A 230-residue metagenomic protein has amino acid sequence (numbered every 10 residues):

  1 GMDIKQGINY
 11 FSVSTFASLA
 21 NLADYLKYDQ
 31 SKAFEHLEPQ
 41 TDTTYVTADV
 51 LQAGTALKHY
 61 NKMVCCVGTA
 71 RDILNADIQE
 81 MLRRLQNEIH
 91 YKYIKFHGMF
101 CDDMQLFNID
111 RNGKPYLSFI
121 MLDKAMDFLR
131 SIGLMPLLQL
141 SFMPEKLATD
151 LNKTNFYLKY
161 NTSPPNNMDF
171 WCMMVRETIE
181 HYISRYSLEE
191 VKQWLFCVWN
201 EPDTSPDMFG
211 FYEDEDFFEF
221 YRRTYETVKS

Functional and structural regions predicted by a protein language model:
G1-K92, H97: Mature N-terminal, pre-catalytic/accessory segment of carbohydrate-active enzymes
I89-S230: Substrate-binding cleft and catalytic face of glycoside hydrolase catalytic domains, especially the flexible beta-alpha
